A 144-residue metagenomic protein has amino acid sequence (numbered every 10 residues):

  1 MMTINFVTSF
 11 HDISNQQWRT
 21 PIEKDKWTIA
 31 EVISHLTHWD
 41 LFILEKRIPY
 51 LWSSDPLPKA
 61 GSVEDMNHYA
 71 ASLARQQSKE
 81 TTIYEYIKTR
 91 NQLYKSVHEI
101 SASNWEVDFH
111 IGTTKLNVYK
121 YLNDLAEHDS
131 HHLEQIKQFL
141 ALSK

Functional and structural regions predicted by a protein language model:
M1-W27: Long, hydrophobic N-terminal alpha-helical segment
M2-F6, I43, T82-T89, L93 (+2 more regions): Alpha-helical packing segments of well-folded alpha/beta enzyme cores
S9, N67-W105: Acidic/histidine-rich alpha-helical segments that form the ligand environment of transition-metal centers
D12, H35-H38, S96-E99: Conserved catalytic core of Hanks-type protein kinase domains
S14, S62, Q77-T81: Alpha-helix capping and helix-coil boundary motifs
R19-D65, V107-K144: Short, contiguous alpha-helical
